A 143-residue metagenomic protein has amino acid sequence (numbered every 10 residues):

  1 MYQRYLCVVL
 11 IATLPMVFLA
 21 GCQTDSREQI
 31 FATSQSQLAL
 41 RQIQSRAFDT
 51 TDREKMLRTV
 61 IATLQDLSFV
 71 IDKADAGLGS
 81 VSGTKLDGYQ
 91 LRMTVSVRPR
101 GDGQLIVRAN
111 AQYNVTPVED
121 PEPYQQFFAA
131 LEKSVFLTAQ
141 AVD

Functional and structural regions predicted by a protein language model:
M1-L10: Bacterial N-terminal signal peptides that target proteins for export
Y2, Q23-D143: Ser/Thr-rich, low-complexity intrinsically disordered terminal regions
V17-G21: C-terminal motif of bacterial Sec signal peptides marking the signal peptidase cleavage site
